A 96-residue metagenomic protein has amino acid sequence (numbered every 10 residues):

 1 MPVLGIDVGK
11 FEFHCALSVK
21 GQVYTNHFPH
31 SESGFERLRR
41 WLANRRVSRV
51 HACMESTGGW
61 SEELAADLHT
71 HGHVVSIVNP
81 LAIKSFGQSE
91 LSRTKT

Functional and structural regions predicted by a protein language model:
M1-T96: Phosphate- and other anionic-substrate recognition elements at nucleic-acid/protein interfaces
